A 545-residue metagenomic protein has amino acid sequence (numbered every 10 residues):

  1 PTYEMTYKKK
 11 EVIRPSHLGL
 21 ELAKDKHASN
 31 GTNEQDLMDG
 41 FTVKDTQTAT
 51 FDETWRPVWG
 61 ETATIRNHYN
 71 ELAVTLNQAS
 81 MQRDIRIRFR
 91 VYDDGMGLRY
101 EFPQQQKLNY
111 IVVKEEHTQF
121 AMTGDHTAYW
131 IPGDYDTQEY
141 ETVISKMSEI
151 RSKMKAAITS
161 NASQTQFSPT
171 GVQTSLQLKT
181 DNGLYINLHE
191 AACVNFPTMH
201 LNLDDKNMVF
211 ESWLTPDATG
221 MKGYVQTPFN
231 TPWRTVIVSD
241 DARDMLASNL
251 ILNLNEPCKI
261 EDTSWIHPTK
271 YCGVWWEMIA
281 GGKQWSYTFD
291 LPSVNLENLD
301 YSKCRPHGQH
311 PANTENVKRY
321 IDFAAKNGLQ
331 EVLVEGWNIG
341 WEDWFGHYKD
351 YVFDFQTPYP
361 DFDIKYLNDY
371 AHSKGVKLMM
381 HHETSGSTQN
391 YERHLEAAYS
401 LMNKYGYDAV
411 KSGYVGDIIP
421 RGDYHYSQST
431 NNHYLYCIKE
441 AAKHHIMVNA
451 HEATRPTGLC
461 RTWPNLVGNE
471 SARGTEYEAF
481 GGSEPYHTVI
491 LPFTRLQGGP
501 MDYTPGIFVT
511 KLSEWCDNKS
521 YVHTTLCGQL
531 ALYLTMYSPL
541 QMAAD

Functional and structural regions predicted by a protein language model:
P1-E261: N-terminal accessory beta-strand-rich subdomains and adjacent acidic, glycine-rich linkers that precede catalytic cores
Q78-S80, V91-D93, G124, S239 (+6 more regions): Short, flexible loop/turn elements at secondary-structure junctions
H117, Q164, Q173-S175, I321 (+3 more regions): Short amphipathic alpha-helical segments and helix-helix/interface helices
Q226-N327, E331: An acidic-aromatic substrate-binding cleft motif
Q330, D408, Q541: Short acidic/polar active-site loop segments enriched in Thr and Asp
E335-Y521, T525: Aromatic- and carboxylate-enriched substrate-binding clefts and catalytic-loop regions of carbohydrate-active enzymes
K511-D545: Glycine-rich, aromatic-lined ligand/substrate-binding cores of catalytic and carbohydrate-binding domains
